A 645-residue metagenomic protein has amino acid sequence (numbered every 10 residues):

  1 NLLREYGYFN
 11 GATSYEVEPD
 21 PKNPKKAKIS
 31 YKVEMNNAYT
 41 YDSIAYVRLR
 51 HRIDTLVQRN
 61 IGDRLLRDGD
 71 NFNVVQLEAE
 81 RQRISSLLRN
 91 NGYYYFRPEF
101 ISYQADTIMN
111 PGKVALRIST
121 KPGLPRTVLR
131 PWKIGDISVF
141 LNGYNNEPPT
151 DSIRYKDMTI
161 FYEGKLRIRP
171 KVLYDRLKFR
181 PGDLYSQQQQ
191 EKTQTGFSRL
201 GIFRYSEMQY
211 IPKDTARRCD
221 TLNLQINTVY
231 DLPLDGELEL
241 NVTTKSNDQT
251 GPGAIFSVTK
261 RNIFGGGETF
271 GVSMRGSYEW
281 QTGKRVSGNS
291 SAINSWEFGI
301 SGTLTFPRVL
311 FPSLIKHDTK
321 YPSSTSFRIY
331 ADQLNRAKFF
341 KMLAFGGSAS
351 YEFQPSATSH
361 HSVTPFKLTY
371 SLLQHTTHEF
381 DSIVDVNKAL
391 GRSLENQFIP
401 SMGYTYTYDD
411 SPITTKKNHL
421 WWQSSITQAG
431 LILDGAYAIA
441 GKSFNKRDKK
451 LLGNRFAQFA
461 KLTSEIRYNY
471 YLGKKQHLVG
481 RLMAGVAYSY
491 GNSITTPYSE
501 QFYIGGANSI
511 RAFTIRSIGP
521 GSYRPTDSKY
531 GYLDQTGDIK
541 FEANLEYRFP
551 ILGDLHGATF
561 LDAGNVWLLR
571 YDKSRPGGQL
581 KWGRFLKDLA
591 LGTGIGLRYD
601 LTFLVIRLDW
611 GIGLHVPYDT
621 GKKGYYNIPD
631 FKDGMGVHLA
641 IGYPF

Functional and structural regions predicted by a protein language model:
N1-T243, W280, L462, G485: Periplasmic polypeptide-binding modules associated with outer-membrane biogenesis and secretion
I53-L56, L166-R167, S186-Q423, R511-A512 (+4 more regions): Gram-negative/organellar outer-membrane beta-barrel architecture
Y155-Y162, T243-N247, S362-F549, T559-W582: C-terminal outer-membrane beta-barrel translocator/porin domains of Gram-negative envelope proteins and their
R180-S186, K260, L580, T593 (+1 more regions): C-terminal soluble interaction/assembly domains
L238, F270-M274, F327-I329, W422-I426 (+5 more regions): Membrane-embedded beta-strand positions of outer-membrane beta-barrel proteins
V242-K245, K260-N262, P307, K573-L601 (+1 more regions): Strand-loop-strand
W421, K450, F459-S464, Y468 (+4 more regions): In a subset of proteins, long, contiguous C-terminal domains/tails are tracked
